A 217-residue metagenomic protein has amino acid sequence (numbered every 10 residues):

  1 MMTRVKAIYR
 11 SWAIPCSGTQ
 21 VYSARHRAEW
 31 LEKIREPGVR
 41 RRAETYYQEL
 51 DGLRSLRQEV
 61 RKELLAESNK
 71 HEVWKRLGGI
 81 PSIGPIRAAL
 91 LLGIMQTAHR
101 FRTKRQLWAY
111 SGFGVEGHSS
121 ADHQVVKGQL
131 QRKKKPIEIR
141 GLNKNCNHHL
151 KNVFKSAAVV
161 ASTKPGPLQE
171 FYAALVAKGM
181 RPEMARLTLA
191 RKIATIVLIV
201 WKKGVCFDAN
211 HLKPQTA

Functional and structural regions predicted by a protein language model:
M1-R76: Glycine-rich, often acidic, oxyanion-interacting loops/wings at catalytic, nucleic-acid, or phospho-protein interfaces
M1-V5, V60, Q96-R100, V160-L168 (+1 more regions): Short helix-capping/linker segments at secondary-structure and domain boundaries
R4-R10, G18-S23, L64-A66, S120-H123 (+3 more regions): Short coil/turn segments at secondary-structure boundaries
I14, G18-K33, H99, S111 (+3 more regions): HhH-family (HhH-GPD) DNA N-glycosylase catalytic core used in base-excision repair
Q20, A43-Y47, E67-K70, P81 (+2 more regions): Conserved phosphate/pyrophosphate-binding and hydrolysis machinery centered on Walker-type P-loop NTPases, extending
R76-G78, P85-K178, P182, A217: Phosphate-backbone recognition surface of nucleic-acid-processing proteins
A177-A217: Basic, amphipathic alpha-helical segments enriched in Lys/Arg and hydrophobic/aromatic residues
